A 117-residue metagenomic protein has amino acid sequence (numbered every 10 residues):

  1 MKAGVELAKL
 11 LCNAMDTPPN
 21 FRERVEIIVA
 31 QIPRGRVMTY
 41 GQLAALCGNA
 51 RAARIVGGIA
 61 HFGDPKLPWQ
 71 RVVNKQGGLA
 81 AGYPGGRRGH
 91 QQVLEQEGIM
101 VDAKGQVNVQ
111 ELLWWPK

Functional and structural regions predicted by a protein language model:
K2-K117: Nucleic acid-binding interface residues in structured DNA/RNA-binding domains, emphasizing the DNA-engaging scaffolds
